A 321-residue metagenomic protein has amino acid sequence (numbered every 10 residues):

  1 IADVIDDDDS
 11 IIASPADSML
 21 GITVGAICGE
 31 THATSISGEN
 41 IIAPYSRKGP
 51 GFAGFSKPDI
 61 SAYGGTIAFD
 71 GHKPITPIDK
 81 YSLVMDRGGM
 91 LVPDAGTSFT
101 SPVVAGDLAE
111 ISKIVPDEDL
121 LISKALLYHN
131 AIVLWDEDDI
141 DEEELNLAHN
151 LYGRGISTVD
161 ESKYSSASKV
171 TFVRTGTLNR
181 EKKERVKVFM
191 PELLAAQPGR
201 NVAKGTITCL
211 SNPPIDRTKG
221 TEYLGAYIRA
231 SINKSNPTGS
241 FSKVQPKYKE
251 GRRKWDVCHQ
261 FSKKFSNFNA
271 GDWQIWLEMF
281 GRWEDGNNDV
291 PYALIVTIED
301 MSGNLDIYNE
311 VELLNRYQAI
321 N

Functional and structural regions predicted by a protein language model:
I1-S18, V92-A95, F99-S101: Substrate-binding/access-modulating region of protease and related hydrolase catalytic domains
I12, Y223-P237, F265-N321: C-terminal edge strands of extracellular/lumenal beta-sandwich accessory domains
V24: Alpha-helical segment proximal to the catalytic Tyr-Lys
I27-S101, E118: Catalytic-core environment of secreted peptidases
T100-I114: Short, small-residue alpha-helix embedded
V115-D139: An often Trp-containing, charged/polar helix-loop segment at the C-terminal end of enzyme catalytic cores
N146-K234: Secreted peptidase-domain scaffold signal
T218-Q260: Surface-exposed beta-strand/loop patches in noncatalytic accessory domains and peripheral targeting/linker segments
